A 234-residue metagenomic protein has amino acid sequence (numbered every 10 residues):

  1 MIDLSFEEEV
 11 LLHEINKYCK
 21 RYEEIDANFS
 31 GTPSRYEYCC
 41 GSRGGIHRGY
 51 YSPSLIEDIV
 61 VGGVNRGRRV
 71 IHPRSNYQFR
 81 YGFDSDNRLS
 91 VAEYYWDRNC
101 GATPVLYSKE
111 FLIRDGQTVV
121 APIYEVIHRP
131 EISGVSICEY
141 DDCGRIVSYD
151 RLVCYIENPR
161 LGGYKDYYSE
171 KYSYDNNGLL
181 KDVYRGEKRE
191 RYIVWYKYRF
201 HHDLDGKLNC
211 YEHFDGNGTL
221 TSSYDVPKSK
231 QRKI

Functional and structural regions predicted by a protein language model:
M1-I234: Buried hydrophobic residues that stabilize the cores of well-folded domains
